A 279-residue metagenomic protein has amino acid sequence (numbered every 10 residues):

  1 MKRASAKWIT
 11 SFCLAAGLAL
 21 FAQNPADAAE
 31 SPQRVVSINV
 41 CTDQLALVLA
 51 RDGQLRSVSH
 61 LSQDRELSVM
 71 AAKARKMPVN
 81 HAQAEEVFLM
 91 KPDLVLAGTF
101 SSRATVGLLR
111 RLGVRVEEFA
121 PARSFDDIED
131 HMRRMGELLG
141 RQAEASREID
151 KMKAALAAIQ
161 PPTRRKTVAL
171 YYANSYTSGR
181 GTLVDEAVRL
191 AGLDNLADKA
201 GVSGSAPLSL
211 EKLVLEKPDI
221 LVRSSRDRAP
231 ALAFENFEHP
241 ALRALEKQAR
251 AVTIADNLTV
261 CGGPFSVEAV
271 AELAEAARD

Functional and structural regions predicted by a protein language model:
M1-A6: N-terminal secretory signal peptides that target proteins for export/translocation
T10-F21: Bacterial N-terminal signal peptides
A22, A26-A28: Boundary at the C-terminal end of the N-terminal hydrophobic targeting segment
A29-R34, L94, A104-Y176, A197-D198 (+4 more regions): Extracytoplasmic substrate-binding proteins
R34-F100, L193-L196, F234, L242: A short, structured surface patch at a secondary-structure boundary
N39, T99, A200, I220 (+1 more regions): Short secondary-structure boundary segments
S59, L183-S205, S225, R250-T253: His/Asp/Glu-enriched short active-site or ligand-binding loop at hydrolase and phosphoryl-transfer sites
A84-P92, L112, P207-K217: Short helices/loops that flank or line small-molecule/ion binding pockets
